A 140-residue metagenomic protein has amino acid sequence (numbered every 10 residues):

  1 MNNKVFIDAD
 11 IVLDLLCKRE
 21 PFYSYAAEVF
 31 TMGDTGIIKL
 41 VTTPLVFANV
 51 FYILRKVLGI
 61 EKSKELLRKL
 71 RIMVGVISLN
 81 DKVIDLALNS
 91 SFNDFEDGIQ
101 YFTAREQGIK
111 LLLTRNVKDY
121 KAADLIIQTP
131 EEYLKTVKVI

Functional and structural regions predicted by a protein language model:
M1-V41, R55-K62, L134-I140: Short, well-structured N-terminal submotif of metal-dependent ribonuclease cores
N2-K4, E28, F102-I140: Acidic, PIN/NYN-like endoribonuclease modules and their adjacent C-terminal/linker elements
I7, V41-T42, S78, T114: Short beta-strand scaffold positions
I11-V12, N49-V50, L86: A general alpha-helix detector
T42-V46, V83: Short, conserved alpha-helical segments within structured domains
E61-I84, Y120-I140: Short acidic, glycine/proline-enriched helix-loop-strand junctions
G75-V117: Active-site neighborhoods of divalent-metal-dependent phosphate/nucleic-acid chemistry enzymes
